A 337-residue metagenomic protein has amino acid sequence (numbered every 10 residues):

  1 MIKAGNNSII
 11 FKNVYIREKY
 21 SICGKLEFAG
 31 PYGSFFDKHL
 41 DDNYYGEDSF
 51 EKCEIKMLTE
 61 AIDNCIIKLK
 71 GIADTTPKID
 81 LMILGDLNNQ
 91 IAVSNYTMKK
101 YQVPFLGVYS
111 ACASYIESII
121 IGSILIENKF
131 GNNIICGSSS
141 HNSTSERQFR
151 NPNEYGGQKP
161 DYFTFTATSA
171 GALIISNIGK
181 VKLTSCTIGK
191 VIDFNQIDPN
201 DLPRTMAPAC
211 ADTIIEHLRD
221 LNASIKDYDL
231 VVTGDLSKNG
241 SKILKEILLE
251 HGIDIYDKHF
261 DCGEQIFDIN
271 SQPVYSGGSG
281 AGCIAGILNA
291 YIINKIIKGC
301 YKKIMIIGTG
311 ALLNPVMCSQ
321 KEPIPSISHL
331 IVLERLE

Functional and structural regions predicted by a protein language model:
M1-D48, P152-E216, D220-A223, D257-E264 (+3 more regions): Condensing-enzyme catalytic core mediating Claisen C-C bond formation in acyl metabolism
M1-I83, L87-S94, K100, A209-K226 (+5 more regions): Conserved active-site "lid/cap" helical segment
I9, E51-L58, I62, A111-Y115 (+10 more regions): Generic structural signal for well-ordered, non-membrane alpha-helical segments in soluble metabolic enzymes
E27-A29, V93-N95, S145-N151, K242-L244 (+1 more regions): Short acidic, glycine/serine/threonine-rich loops at helix termini
S49-K56, I79-L125, Y162-F165, G171-A172 (+1 more regions): Active-site-proximal gating segment of KS-fold condensing enzymes and close homologs
L84-G85, I134-S140, I304-T309: Short beta-strand segments
L87-I91, A111-Y115, S140-T144, T233-N239 (+1 more regions): Gly/Ser/Thr-rich loops at beta-strand to alpha-helix junctions that form or flank small-molecule/cofactor-binding
Y109-C136, I175, S279-C300: Active-site-proximal alpha-helical scaffold in enzymes
